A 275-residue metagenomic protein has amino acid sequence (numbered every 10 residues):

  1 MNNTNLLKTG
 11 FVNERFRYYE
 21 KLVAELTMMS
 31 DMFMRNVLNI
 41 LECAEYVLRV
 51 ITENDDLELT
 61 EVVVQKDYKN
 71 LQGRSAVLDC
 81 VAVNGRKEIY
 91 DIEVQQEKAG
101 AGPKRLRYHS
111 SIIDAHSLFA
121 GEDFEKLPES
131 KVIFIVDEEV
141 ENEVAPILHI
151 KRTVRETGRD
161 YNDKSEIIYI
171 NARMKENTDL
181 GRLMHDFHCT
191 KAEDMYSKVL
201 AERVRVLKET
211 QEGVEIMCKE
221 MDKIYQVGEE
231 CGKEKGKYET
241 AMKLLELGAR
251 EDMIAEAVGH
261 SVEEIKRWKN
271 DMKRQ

Functional and structural regions predicted by a protein language model:
M1-Q275: Elongated, amphipathic alpha-helical interaction scaffolds
